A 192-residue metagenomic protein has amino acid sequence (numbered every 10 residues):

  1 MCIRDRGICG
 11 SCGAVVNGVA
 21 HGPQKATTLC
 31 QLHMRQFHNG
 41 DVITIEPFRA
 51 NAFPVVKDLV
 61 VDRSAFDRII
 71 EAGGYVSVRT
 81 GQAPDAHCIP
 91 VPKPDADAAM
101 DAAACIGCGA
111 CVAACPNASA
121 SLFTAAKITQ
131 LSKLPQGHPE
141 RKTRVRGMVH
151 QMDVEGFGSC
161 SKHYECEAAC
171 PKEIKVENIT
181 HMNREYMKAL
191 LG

Functional and structural regions predicted by a protein language model:
M1-I3: Conserved small/polar residues in nucleotide/adenosyl-binding loops
D5-S11: Short, structured protein-protein interaction patches enriched in aromatics and acidic/basic residues, typified by
G10, G22-K25, P84-D85, E140: A short linear-motif detector with a strong N-terminal bias
S11-A14, L32, A168: Residue-level detector of bioactive/disordered segments in secreted/extracellular proteins and virion assembly
V16-G40, I45: Glycine-rich phosphate/adenylate-binding loop and adjacent beta-alpha elements of nucleotide- or dinucleotide-binding
I43-G192: Ferredoxin-type iron-sulfur electron-transfer modules in oxidoreductases and energy-metabolism complexes
